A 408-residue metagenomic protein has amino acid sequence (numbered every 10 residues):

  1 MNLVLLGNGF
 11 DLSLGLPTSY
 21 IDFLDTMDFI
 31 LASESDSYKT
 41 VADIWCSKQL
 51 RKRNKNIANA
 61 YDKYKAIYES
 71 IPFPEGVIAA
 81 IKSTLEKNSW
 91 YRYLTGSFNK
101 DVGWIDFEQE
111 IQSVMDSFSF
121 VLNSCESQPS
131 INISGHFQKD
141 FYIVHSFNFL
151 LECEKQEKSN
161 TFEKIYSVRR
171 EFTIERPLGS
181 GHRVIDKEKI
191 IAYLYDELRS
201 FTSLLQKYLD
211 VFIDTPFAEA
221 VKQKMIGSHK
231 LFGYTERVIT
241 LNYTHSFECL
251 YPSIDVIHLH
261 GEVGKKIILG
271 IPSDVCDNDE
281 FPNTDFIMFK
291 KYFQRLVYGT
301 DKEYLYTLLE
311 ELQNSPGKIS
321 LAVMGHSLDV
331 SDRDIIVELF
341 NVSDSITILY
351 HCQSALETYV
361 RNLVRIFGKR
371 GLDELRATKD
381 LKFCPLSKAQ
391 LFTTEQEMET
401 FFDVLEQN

Functional and structural regions predicted by a protein language model:
M1-L14, Y20-T26, I30, S35-K52 (+1 more regions): SIR2/sirtuin-family catalytic core signature
S19, G270-D274, C352: Intrinsic-disorder/low-complexity, polar/charged segments
T40-D301: Extended, H/D-rich, highly charged conserved domains that either
M225-F232, T307-S315: Short boundary motifs at domain starts and secondary-structure transition points
L296-T307, H326-V330: A general structural motif
